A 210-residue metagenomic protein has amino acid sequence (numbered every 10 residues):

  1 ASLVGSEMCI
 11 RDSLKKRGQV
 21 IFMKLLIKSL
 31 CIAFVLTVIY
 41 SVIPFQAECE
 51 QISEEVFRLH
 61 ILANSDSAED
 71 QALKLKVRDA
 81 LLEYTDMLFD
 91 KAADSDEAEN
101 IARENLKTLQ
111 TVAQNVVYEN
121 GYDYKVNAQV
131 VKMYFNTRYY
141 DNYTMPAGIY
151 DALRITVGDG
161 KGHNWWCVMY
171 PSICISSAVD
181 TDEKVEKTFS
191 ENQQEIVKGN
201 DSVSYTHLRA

Functional and structural regions predicted by a protein language model:
A1-D12, H207-A210: Single conserved hydrophobic/aromatic residue that forms the stacking wall/gate of nucleotide- or nucleobase-binding
K28-V42: Hydrophobic membrane-insertion alpha-helices, especially the h-region of bacterial N-terminal signal peptides
S41-S53: Aromatic-capped interface at the extracytoplasmic side of an N-terminal signal-anchor transmembrane helix
E55-L106: Early exported N-terminus immediately downstream of N-terminal targeting peptides
V56-L62, K125-Q129, A152-T156, W166-V168: Soluble periplasmic/extracytoplasmic beta-strand elements of cell-envelope proteins
L62-D66, V131-M133, G158-G160, Y170-I173: Solvent-exposed coil/turn segments that connect beta secondary-structure elements in extracytoplasmic/periplasmic
S95-N136: Amphipathic, coiled-coil-like alpha-helical scaffolding segments used for oligomerization/assembly
N142-D201: Soluble extracytoplasmic domains of inner/organellar membrane proteins
